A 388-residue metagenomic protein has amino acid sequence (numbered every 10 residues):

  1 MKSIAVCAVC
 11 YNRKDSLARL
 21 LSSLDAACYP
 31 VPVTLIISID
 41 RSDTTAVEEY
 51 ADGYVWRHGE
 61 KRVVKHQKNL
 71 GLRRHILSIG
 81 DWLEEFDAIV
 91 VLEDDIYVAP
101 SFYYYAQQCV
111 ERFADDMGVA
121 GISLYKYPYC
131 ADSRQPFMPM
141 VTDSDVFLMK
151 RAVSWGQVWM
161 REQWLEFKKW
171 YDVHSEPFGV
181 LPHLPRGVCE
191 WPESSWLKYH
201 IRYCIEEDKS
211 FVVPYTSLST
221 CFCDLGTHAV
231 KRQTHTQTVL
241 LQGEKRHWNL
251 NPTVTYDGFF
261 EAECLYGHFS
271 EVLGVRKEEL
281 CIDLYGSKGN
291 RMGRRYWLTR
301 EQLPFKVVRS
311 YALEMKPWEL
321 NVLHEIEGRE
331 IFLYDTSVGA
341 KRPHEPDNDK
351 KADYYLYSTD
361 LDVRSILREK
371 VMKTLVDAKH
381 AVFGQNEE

Functional and structural regions predicted by a protein language model:
M1-L92, I96-E388: Peripheral/terminal regions associated with large enzymatic or DNA-binding modules
